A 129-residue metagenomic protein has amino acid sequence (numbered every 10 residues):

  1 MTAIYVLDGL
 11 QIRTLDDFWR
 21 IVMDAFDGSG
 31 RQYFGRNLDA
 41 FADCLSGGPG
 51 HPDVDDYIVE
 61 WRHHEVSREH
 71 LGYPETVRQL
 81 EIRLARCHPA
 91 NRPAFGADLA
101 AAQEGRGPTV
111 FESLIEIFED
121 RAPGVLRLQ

Functional and structural regions predicted by a protein language model:
M1-Q129: Positively charged, polar, low-complexity stretches
